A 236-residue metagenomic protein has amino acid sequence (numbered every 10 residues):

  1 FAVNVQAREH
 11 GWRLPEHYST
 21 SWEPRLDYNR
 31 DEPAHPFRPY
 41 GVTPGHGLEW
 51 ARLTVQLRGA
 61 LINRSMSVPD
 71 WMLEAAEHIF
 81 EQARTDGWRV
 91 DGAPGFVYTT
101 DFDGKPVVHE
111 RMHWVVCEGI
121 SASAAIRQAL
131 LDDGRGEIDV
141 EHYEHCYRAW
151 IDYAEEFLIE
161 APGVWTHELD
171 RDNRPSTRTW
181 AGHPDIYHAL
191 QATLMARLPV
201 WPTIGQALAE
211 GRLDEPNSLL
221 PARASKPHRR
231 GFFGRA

Functional and structural regions predicted by a protein language model:
F1-A236: Glycan-recognition and catalytic cores of secretory/periplasmic carbohydrate-active enzymes
